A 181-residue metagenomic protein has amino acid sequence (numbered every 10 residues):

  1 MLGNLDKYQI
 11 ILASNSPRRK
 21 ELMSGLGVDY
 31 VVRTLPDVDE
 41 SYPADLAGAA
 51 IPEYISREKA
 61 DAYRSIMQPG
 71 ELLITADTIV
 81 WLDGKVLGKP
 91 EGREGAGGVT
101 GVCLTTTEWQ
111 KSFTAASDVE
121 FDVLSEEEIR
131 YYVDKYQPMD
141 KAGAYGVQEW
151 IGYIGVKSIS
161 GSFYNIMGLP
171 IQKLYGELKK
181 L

Functional and structural regions predicted by a protein language model:
M1-G25, A116-L181: GST superfamily/GST-like fold recognition
M1-L72, K85-V86, D134, Q172 (+1 more regions): N-terminal polybasic phosphate/anion-binding patch
R19, I79-L82, L87, T105 (+1 more regions): Short, active-site-adjacent cap segments at secondary-structure transitions
M23, S56, D77, A96 (+2 more regions): Residue-level signal for inorganic ion chemistry
I51, T78-A96, F121-V123: Active-site-adjacent loop/tail segments of enzyme domains
I74-A76, G101-C103, Q148: Short beta-strand segments
I79-W81, E108-A115, I159: Acidic/polar active-site rim loop that often engages polyanionic ligands
E94-T106, Q110: The first long alpha-helix at the start of the GST-like C-terminal all-alpha domain
